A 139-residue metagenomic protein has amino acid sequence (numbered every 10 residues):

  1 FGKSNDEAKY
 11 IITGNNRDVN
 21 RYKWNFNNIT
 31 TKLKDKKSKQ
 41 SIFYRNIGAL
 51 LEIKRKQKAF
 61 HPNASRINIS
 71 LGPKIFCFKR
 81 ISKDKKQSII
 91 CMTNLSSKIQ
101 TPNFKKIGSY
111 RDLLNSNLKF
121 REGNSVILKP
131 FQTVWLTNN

Functional and structural regions predicted by a protein language model:
F1-N103, I107: Loop/helix patches that line or flank the sugar-binding groove of alpha-linked glycan CAZymes
D6, D18, D112, V126-I127: Intrinsically disordered, low-complexity, compositionally biased regions/tails
L50, Y110, F131: A residue-level signal for conserved active-site and pocket-lining positions in enzyme catalytic cores
T93, R111-D112, V126, V134: Intrinsic-disorder/low-complexity peptide segments enriched for small residues
K106-N117: Solvent-exposed beta-hairpin/edge-strand motifs
R121-N139: C-terminal beta-strand-rich structural cap/linker in extracellular carbohydrate-active enzymes
